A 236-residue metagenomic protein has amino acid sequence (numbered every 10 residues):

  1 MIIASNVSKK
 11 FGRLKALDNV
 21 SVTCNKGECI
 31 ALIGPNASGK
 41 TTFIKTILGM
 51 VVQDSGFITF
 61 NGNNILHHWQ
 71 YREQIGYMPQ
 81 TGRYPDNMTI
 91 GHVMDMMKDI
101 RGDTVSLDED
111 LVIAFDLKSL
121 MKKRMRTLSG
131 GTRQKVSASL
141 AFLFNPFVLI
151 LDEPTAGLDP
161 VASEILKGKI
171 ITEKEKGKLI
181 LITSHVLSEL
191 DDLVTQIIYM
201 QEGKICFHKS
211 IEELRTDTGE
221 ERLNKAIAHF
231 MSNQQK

Functional and structural regions predicted by a protein language model:
L48: Helix-to-loop junction immediately C-terminal to a conserved catalytic motif
G56-Y71: Conserved ABC transporter NBD signature motif
D95, V105-L120: Conserved ABC ATPase "signature" region
R124-G131: Conserved ABC ATPase signature
L149-E153: Catalytic Walker B motif of ABC-type/P-loop ATPase nucleotide-binding domains
